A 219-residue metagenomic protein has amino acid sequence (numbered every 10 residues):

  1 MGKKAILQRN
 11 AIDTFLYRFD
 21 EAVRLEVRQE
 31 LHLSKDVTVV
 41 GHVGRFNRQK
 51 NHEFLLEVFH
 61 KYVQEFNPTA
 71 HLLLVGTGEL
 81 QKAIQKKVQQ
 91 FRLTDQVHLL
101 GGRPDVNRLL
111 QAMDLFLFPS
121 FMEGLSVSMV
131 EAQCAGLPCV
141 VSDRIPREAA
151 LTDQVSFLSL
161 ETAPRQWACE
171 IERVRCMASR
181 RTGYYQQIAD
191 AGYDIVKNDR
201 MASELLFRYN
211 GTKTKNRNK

Functional and structural regions predicted by a protein language model:
M1-V23, F157, D199: Donor nucleotide-sugar binding/catalytic pocket of nucleotide-sugar-dependent glycosyltransferases
T38, H42-K61, E79-Q85: A conserved mid-protein helix/loop that constitutes part of the nucleotide-sugar donor-binding site
Q85-G101: Nucleotide-activated donor-binding/catalytic signature segment of Leloir-type glycosyltransferases, i.e., the conserved
G102, F121: Aromatic "clamp/platform" in nucleotide-sugar-dependent glycosyltransferases that forms part of the donor/acceptor
P138-S142, R147: Short hydrophobic beta-strand element within catalytic cores of glycosyltransferases and related nucleotide-activated
E148-A178: Change "using UDP/GDP/dTDP sugars" to "using nucleotide sugars
S179-K219: A charged, aromatic-enriched C-terminal amphipathic alpha-helix characteristic of glycosyltransferases across folds
